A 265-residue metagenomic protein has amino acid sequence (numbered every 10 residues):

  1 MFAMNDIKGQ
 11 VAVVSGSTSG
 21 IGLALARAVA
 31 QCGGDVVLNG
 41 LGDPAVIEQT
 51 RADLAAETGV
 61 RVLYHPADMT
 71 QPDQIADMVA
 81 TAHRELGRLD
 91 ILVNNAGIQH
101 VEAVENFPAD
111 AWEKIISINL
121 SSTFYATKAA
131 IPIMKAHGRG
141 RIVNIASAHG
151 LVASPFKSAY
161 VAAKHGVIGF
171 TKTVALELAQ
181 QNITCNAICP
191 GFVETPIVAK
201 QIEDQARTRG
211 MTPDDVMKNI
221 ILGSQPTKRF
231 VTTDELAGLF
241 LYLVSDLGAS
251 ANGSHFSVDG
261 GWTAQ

Functional and structural regions predicted by a protein language model:
F2-D6, I21, L151-V152, R229 (+3 more regions): Short C-terminal tail/terminal secondary-structure segment of NAD(P)H-dependent dehydrogenase/reductase domains
V11, T18-S19: Conserved glycine-rich cofactor-binding loop
C32-Q49: Conserved glycine-rich Rossmann-like NAD(P)H-binding loop of the short-chain dehydrogenase/reductase
A103-V104, P108-I116, I142, I221: Substrate-binding pocket helix/loop in short-chain dehydrogenase/reductase
T127, A163, T171: Active-site helix of classical SDR
S147: Residue(s) in the substrate-gating loop at a strand-loop-helix junction that position the organic substrate next
A179, T184, A251-G253: Short, small/polar-rich loop/turn modules that mediate ligand/substrate recognition or access, typified
